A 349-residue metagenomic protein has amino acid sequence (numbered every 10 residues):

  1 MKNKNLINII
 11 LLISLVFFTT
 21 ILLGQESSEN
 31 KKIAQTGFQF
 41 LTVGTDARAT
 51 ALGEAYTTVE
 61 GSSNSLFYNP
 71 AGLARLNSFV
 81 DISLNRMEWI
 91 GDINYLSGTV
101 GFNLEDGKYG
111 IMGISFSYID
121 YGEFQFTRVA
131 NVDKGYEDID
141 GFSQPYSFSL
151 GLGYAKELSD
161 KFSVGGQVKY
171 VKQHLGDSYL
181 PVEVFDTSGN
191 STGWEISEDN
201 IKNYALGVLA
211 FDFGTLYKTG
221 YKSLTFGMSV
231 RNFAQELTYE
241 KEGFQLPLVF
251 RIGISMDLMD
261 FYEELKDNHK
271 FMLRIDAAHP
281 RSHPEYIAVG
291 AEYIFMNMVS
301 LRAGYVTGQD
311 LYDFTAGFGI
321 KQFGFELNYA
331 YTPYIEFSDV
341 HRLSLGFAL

Functional and structural regions predicted by a protein language model:
M1-Q35: Cleavable N-terminal export/targeting peptides
Q25-L349: Subset of outer-membrane beta-barrel
